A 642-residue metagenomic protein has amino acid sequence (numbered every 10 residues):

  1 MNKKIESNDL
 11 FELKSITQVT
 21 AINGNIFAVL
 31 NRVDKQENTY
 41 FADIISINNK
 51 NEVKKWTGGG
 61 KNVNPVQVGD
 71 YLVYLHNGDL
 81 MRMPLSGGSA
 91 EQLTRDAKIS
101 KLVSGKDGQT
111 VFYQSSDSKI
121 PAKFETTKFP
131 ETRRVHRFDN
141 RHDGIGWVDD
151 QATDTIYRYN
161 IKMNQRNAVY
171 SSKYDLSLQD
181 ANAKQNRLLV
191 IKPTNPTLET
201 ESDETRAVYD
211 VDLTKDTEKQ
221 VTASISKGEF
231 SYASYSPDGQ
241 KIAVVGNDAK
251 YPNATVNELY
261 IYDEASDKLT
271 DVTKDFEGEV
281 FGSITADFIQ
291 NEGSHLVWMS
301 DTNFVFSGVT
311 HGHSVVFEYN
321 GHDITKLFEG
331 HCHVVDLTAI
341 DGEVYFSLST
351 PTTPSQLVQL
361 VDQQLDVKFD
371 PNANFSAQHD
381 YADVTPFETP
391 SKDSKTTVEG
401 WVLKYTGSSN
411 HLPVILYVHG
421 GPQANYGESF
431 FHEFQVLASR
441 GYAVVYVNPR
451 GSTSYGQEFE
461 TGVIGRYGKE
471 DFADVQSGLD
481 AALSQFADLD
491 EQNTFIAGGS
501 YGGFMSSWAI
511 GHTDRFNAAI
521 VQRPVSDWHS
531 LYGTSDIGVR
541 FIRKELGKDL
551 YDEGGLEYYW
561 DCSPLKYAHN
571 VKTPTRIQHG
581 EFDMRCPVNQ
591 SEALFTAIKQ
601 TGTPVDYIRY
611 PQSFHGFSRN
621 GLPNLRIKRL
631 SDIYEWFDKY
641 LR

Functional and structural regions predicted by a protein language model:
S7, T17-T20, F112-Q114, D149-I156 (+6 more regions): Non-catalytic accessory segments flanking enzyme active sites
N8-A42: Beta-strand-rich domains and repeat architectures in extracellular enzymes and scaffolds, especially beta-propellers
L13-N25, T57-L75, D96-Q114, D143-W147 (+7 more regions): Conserved beta-propeller blade repeats
Q36-F41, L75, W147-T153, E199-R206 (+3 more regions): Short, solvent-exposed loop/turn segments at conserved positions within beta-propeller repeat blades
I44-N48, T155-I161, T205-L213, N257-A265 (+1 more regions): Beta-propeller blade signature
S116-Y157, P193-T194, S202-Y209, N257-Y260 (+3 more regions): Predominantly five- to eight-bladed beta-propeller fold
P371, F375-E491, G499, G533: Cap/lid segment of the alpha/beta-hydrolase catalytic domain
P449-R642: Active-site-proximal cap/loop segments of hydrolase catalytic domains
